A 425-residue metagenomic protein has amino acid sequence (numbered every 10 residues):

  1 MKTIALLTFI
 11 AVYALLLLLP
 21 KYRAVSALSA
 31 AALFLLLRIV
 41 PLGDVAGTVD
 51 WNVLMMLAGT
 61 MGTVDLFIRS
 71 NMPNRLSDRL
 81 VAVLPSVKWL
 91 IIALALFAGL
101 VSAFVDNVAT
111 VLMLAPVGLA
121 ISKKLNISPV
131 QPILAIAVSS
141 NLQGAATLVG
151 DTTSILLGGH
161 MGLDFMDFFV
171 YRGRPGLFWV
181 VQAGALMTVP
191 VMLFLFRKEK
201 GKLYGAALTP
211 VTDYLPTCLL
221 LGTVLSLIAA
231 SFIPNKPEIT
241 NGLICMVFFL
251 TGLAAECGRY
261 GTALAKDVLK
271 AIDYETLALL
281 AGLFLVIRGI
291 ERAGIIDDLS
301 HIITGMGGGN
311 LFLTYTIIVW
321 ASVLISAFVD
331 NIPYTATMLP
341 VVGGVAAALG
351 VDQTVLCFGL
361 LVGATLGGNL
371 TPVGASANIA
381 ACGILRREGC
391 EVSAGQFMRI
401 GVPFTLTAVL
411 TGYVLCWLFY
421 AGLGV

Functional and structural regions predicted by a protein language model:
M1-F67, G173-H301, R399-V425: Hydrophobic transmembrane alpha-helices of multi-pass small-molecule transporters
A24, N52, W89, V130 (+5 more regions): Residues that define the loop-to-transmembrane-helix transition and helix capping in multi-pass membrane transporters
A27-A31, M61, I91-A98, V111 (+13 more regions): Alpha-helical transmembrane segments of multi-pass membrane proteins, especially transporters and channels
G43-V130, L279-A348, T354: Membrane-embedded alpha-helical segments and adjacent helix-loop junctions characteristic of multi-pass solute
M61-D65, P85, F97-N107, V138-T147 (+5 more regions): Helix-loop-helix module between adjacent transmembrane segments
N74-L76, A109-A120, I133-L134, T147-L163 (+4 more regions): Re-entrant/interfacial helical elements at transmembrane boundaries that shape and gate the permeation pathway
L125-T217, D352, A380-V414: Membrane-core helix-loop-helix motifs of multi-pass transport proteins
V170-W179, A183, L313-V425: C-terminal transmembrane helix pair
